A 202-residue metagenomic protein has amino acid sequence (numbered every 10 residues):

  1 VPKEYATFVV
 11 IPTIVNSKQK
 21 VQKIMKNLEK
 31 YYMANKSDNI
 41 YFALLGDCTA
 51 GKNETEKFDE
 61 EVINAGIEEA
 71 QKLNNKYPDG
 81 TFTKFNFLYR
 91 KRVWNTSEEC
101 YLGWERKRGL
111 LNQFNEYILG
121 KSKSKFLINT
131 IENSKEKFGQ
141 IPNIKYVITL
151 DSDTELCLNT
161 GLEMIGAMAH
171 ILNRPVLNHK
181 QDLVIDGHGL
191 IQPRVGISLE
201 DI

Functional and structural regions predicted by a protein language model:
V1-I202: Internal catalytic domains of large membrane-associated glycosyltransferases
